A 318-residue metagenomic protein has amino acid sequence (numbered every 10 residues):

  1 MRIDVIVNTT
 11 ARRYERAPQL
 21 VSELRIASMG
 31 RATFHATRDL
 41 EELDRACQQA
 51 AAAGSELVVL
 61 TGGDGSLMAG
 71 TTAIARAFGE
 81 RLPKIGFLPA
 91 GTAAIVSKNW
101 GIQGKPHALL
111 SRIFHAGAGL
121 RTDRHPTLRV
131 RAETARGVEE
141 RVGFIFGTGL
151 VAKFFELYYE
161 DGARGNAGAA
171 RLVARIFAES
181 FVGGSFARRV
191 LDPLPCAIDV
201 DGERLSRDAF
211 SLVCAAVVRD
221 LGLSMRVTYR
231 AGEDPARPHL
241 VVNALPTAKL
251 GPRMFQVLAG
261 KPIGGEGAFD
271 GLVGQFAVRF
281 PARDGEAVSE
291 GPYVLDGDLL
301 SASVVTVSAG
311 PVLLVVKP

Functional and structural regions predicted by a protein language model:
M1-T61, S66-A77, H107-R112: ATP/NTP phosphate-donor binding region
V5, V200-R207, S224-P318: ATP/nucleoside-binding phosphotransfer catalytic cores, i.e., glycine-rich phosphate-binding loops
N8-T10, A90, N243: Cofactor-binding loop segments of dinucleotide-utilizing enzymes, especially the Rossmann-like FAD- and NAD(P)+-binding
R12-R16, K153, G222-L223: Short N-terminal binding/cap micro-motifs at the start of the first secondary-structure element
L20-E23, A75-R76, Y159-E160, Y229-G232 (+1 more regions): Short, solvent-exposed amphipathic alpha-helical segments in soluble enzyme and RNA/protein-processing domains
F34-T37, R76-S211: Catalytic core of DAGKc-family lipid kinases
A69-T71, S97-K98, S224-M225: Short glycine-/acidic-enriched loop or helix-start segments at secondary-structure transitions that form or flank
G147, V151, L212-Y229, L299: Glycine-rich phosphate/pyrophosphate-binding beta-alpha loops
